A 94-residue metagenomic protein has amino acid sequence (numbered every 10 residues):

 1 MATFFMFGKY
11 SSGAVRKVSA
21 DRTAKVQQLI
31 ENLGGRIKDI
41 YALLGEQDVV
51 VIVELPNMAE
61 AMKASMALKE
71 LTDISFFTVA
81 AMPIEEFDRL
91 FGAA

Functional and structural regions predicted by a protein language model:
M1-A94: A compositional/biophysical signature of low hydrophobicity enriched in polar/charged and small residues
